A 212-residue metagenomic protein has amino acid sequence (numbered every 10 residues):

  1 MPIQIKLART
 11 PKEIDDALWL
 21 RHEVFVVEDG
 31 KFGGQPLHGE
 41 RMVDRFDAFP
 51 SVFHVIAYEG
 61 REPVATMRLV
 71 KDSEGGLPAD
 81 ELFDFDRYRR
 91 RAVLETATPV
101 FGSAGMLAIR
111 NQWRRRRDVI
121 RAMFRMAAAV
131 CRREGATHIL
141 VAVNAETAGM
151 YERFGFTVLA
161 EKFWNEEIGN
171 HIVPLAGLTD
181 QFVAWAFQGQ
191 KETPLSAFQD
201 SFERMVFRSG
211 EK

Functional and structural regions predicted by a protein language model:
M1-D44, F49-E59, P63-V64, R68: Short amphipathic alpha-helix that is part of the acyltransferase structural core
Q4-L7, L77, F83, F202-R208: Intrinsically disordered, low-complexity linear regions
K31-Q35, G76, G189: Short, polar/charged, Gly/Pro-enriched helix-capping and turn/loop motifs at alpha-helix termini and inter-helix linkers
I56-A92: Short, His- and charge-rich active-site/binding loops that engage polyanionic ligands
E59-E62, S73, Q112, L178-V183: Short loop segments at secondary-structure junctions
D80-G177: Acyl-donor binding region in acyl/amide transferases
I168-A197: C-terminal "cap" of GNAT-fold acetyltransferases
T193-K212: Short, cationic low-complexity segments
